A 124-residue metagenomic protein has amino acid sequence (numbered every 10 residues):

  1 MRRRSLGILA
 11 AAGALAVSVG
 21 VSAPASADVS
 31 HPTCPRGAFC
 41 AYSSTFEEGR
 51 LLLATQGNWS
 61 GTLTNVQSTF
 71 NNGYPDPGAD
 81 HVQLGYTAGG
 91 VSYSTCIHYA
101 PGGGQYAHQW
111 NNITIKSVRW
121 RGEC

Functional and structural regions predicted by a protein language model:
M1-C40: N-terminal prepro-regions of secreted/extracellular proteins
D28-C124: Post-signal peptide N-terminal regions of Sec-secreted extracellular proteins
